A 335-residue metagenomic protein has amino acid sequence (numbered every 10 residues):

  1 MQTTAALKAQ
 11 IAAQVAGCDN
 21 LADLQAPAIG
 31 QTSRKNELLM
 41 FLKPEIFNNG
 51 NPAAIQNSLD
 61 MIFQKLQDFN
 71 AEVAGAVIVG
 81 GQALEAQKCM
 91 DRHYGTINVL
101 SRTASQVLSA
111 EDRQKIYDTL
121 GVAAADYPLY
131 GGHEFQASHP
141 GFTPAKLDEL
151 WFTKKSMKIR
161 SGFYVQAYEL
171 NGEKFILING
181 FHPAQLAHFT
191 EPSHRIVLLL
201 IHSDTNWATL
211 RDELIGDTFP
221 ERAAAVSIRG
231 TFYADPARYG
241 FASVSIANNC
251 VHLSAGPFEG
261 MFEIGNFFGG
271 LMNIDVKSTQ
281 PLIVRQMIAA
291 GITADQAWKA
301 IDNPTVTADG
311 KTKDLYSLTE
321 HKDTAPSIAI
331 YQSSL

Functional and structural regions predicted by a protein language model:
M1-L335: Non-catalytic terminal and connector segments of soluble metabolic enzymes
